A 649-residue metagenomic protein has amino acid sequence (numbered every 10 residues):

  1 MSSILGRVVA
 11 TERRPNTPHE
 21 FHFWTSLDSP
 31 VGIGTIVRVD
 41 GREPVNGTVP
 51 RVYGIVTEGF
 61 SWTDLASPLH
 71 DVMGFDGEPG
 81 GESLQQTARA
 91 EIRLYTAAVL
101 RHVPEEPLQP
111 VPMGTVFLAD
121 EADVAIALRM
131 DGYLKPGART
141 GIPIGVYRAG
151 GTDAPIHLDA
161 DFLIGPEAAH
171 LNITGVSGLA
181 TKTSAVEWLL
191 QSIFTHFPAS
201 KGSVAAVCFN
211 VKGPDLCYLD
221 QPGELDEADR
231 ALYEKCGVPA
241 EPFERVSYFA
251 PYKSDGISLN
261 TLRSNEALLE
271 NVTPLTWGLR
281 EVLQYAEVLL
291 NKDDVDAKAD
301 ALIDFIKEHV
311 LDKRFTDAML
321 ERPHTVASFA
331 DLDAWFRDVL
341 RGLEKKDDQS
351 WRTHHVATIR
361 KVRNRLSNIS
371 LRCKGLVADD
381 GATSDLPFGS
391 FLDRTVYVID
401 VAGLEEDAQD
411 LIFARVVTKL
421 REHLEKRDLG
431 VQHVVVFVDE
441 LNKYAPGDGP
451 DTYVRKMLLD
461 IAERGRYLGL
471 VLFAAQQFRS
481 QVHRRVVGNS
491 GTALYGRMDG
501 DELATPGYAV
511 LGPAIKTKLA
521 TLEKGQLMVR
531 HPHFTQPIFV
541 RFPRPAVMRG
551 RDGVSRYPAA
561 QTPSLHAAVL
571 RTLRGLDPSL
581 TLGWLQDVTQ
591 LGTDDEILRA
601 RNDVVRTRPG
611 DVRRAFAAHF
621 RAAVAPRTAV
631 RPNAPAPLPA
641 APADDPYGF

Functional and structural regions predicted by a protein language model:
M1-V176, S192-S203, G430-Q432, P450 (+2 more regions): Basic- and hydrophobic-enriched, low-structure N-terminal and domain-boundary segments that flank ATP-binding catalytic
V72-M73, D220-Y233, R263-E266, D451-V454 (+3 more regions): Short secondary-structure boundary/capping segments
Y147-S247, R484, V529, Q561: Glycine-rich phosphate-binding loop of nucleotide-binding enzymes
L171-N172, I399, F473: Conserved beta-strand position immediately N-terminal to the Walker
F197, K201-V204, C208-F209, G213-L219 (+3 more regions): P-loop NTPase motor domains
R230-T261, G488-A509, A520-E523: Conserved P-loop NTPase catalytic core
Y453-V454, L459-A546: Conserved ATP-driven motor cores of ASCE-family P-loop NTPases powering translocation/secretion/packaging/pilus
K524-F649: Conserved P-loop NTPase motor module
